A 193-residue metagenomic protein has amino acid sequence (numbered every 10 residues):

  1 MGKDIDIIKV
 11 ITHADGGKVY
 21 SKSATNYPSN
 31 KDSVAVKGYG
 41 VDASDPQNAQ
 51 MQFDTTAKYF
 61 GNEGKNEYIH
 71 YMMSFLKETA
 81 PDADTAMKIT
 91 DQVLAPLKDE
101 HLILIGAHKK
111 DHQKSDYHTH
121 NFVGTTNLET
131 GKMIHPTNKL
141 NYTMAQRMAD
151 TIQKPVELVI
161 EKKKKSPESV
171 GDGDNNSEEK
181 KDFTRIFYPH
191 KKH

Functional and structural regions predicted by a protein language model:
M1-H193: N-terminal nicking endonuclease/strand-transfer module with a His-rich metal-binding environment and a catalytic Tyr
